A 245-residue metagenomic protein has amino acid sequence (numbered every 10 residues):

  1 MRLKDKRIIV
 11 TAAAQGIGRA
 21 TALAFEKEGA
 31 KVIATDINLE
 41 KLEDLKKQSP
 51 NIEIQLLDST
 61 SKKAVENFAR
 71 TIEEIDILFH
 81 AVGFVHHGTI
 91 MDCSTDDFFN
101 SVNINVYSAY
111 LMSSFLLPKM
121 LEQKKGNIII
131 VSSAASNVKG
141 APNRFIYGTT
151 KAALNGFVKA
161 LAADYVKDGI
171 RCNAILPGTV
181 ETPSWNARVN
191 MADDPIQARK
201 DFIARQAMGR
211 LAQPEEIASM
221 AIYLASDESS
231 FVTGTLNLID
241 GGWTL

Functional and structural regions predicted by a protein language model:
L39, P177-A187, S226: Short, flexible catalytic-loop segment of classical short-chain dehydrogenase/reductase
V82-H87: Conserved NAD(P)H cofactor-binding loop of Rossmann-fold oxidoreductase domains
T89-I90, D97-V102, F202: Substrate-binding pocket helix/loop in short-chain dehydrogenase/reductase
S113, T150, V158: Active-site helix of classical SDR
P118, A163-K167, S230: Alpha-helical segment proximal to the catalytic Tyr-Lys
S133: Residue(s) in the substrate-gating loop at a strand-loop-helix junction that position the organic substrate next
R210-I239, T244: C-terminal substrate-recognition "lid" of short-chain dehydrogenase/reductases
